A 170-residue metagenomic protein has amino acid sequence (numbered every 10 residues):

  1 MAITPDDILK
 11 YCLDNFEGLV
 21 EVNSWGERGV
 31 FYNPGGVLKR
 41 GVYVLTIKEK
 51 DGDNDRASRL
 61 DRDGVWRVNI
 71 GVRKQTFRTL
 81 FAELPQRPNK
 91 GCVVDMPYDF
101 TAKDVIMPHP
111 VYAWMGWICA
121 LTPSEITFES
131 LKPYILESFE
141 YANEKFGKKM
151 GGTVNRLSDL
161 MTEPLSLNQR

Functional and structural regions predicted by a protein language model:
M1-R170: Charge-dense, helix-prone N-terminal extensions
